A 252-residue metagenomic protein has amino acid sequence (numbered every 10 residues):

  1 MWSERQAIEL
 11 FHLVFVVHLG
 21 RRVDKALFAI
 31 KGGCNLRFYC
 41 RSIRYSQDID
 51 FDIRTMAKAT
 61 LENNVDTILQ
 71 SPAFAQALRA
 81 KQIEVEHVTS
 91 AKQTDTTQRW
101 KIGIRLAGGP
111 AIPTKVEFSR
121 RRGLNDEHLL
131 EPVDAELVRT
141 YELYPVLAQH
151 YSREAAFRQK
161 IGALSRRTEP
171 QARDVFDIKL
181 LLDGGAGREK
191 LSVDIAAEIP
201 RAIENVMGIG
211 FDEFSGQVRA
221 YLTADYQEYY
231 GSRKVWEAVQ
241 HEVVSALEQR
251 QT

Functional and structural regions predicted by a protein language model:
M1-A29, Y39-I49, I53-T252: Structured mid-to-C-terminal alpha-helical surface segments
I30-C34: Glycine-rich beta-strand-to-loop/alpha-helix junction loops that act as flexible
